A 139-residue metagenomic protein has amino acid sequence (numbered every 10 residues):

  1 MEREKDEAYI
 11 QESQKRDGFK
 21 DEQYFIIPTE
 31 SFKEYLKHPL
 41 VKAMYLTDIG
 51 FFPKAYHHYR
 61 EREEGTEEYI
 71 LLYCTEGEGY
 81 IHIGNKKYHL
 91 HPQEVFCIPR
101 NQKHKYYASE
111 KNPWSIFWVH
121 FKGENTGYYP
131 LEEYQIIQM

Functional and structural regions predicted by a protein language model:
M1-Y45, R62, Q138: A short, N-terminal "cap"/entry segment at the start of jelly-roll beta-barrel domains of the cupin/DSBH fold
R3-K5, T126-M139: Amphipathic alpha-helical segments enriched in hydrophobic/aromatic residues interleaved with Lys/Arg
Q11-P28, K87-C97, K111-F117, I137-M139: Noncatalytic linker/hinge segments flanking ATPase motor cores
V41-E133: N-terminal regulatory/effector-sensing and dimerization cores that precede helix-turn-helix DNA-binding domains
